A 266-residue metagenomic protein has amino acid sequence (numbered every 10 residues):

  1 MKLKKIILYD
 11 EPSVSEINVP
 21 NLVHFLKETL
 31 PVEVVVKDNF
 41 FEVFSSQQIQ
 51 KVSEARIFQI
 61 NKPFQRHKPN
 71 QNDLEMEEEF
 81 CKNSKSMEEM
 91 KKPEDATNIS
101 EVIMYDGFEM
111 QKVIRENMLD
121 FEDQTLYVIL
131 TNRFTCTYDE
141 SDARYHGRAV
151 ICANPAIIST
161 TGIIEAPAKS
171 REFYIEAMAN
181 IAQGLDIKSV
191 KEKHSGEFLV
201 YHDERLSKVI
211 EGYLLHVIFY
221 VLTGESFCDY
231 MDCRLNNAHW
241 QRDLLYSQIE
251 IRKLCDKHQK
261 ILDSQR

Functional and structural regions predicted by a protein language model:
M1-R148, L262-Q265: N-terminal low-structure segments adjacent to metalloprotease catalytic domains across cellular compartments
I7-E16, H146-E204, L222-R266: Metalloprotease/metallohydrolase-associated module, dominated by Zn2+-dependent proteases
Y127-L130, T135, A156-I158, G162-I163 (+1 more regions): Long, contiguous hydrophobic alpha-helical segments, chiefly transmembrane helices and signal peptides
H202-L222: Short alpha-helix carrying the canonical HExxH Zn2+-binding catalytic motif
